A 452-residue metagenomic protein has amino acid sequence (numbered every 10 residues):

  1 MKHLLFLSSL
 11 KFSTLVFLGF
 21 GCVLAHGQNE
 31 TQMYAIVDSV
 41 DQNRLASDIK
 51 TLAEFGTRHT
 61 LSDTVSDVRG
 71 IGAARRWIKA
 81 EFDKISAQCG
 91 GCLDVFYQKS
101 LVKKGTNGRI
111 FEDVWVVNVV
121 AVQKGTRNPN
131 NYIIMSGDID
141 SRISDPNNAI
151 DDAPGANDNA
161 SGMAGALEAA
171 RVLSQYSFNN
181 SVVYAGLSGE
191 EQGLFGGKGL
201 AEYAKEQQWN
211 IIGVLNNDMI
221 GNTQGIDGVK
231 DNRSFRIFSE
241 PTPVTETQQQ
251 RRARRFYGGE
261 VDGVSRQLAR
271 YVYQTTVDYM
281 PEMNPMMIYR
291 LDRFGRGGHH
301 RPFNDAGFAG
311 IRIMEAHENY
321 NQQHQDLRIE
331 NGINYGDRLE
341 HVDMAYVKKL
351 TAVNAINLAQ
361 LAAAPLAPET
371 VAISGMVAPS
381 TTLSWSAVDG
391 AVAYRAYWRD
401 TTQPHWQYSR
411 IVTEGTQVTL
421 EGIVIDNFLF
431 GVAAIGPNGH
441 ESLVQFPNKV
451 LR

Functional and structural regions predicted by a protein language model:
Q28-G70, Q322, I329-D337: N-terminal capping segment at the start of a domain
S47-Q123: A non-catalytic alpha/beta surface segment that caps or lines the substrate-entry region of metallo-dependent hydrolase
A53, I220-E240, M287-P365: Active-site-adjacent mobile loop/cap segments within catalytic or ligand-binding domains
A121, M135-S141, D145-L194, N354: Alpha-helical metal-binding/catalytic segments enriched in His/Glu/Asp
L187-G298, A306: Metal-dependent peptidase/peptidase-like ectodomains
P379-G390: Conserved aromatic anchor
L420-E441: Beta-strand-rich modules
P437-R452: Extracellular fibronectin type III
